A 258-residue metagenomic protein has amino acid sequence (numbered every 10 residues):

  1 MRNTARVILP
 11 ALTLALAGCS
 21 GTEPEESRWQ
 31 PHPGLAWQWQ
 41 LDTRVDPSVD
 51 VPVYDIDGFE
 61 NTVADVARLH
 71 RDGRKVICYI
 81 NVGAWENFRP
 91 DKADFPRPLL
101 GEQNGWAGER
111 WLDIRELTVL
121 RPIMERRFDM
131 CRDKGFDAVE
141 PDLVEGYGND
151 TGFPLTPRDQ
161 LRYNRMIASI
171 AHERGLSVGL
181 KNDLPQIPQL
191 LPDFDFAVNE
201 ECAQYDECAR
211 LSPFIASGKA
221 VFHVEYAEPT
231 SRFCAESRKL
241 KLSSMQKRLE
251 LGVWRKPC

Functional and structural regions predicted by a protein language model:
M1, G21-T22: Nucleic acid-interaction modules of nuclear/chromatin regulatory proteins and viral regulators
M1-I8: Bacterial N-terminal signal peptides that target proteins for export
P10-L12, A171: A residue-level detector for conformationally permissive "hinge/kink" positions
L12-T13, L251: Residue-level signal for mature regions of secreted extracellular proteins and peptides
A15-G18: C-terminal motif of bacterial Sec signal peptides marking the signal peptidase cleavage site
T22-C258: Glycan-processing catalytic domains of CAZymes
